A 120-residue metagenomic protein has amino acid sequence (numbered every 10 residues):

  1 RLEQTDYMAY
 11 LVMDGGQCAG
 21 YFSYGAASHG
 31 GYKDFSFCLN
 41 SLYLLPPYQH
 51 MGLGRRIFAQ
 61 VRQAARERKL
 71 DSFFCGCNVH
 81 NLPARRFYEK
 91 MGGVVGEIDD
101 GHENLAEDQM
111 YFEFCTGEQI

Functional and structural regions predicted by a protein language model:
R1-P46, F58-Q60, A64, G101 (+1 more regions): Acetyl-CoA-dependent GNAT
K33-S36, M51-G52, A106: Non-catalytic, surface-exposed connector residues within folded enzymatic/regulatory domains
L45-A59, R68, V79-R86, K90: Conserved glycine-rich acetyl-CoA-binding loop
A65-G76: Conserved GNAT acetyl-CoA-binding A-motif
C75-R85, G101-E107: Conserved beta-strand-loop-alpha-helix junction that forms the acyl-donor binding cleft
E89-I98: Conserved acetyl-CoA-binding loop of GNAT-fold acetyltransferases
A106-I120: Terminal substrate-recognition subdomain of acyl/acetyltransferases
